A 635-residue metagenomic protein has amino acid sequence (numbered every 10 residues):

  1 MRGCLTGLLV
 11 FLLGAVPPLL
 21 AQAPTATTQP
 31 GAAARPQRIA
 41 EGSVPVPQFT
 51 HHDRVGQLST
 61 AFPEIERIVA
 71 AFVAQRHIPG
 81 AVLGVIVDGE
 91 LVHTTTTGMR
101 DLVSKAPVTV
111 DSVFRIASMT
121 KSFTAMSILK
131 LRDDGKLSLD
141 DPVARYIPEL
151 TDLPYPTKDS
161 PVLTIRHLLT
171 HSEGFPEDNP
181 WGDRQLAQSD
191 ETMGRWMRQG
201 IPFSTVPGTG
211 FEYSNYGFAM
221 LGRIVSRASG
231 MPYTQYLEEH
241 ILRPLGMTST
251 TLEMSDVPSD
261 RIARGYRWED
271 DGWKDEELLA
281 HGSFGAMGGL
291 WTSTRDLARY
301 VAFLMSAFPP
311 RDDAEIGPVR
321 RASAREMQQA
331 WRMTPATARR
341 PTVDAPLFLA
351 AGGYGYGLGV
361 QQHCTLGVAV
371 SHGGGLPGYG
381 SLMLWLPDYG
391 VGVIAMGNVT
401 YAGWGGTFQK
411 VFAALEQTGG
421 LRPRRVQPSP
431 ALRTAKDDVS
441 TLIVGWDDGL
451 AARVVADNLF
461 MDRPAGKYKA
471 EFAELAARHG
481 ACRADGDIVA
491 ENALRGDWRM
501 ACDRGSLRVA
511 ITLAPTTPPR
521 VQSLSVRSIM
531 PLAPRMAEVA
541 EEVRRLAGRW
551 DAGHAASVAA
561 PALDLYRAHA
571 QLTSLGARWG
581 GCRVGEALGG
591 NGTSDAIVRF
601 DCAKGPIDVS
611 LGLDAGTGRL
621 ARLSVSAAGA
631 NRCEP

Functional and structural regions predicted by a protein language model:
T6-P18: Bacterial N-terminal signal peptides
L19-A23: Boundary at the C-terminal end of the N-terminal hydrophobic targeting segment
A34-E41, V46, T97-L102, Y155-G375: Short, surface-exposed loop or secondary-structure junction motifs that flank catalytic or metal-binding residues
D53-I116, K136-S138, E149-L153, K158 (+4 more regions): Short, conserved catalytic-motif segment at the N-terminal edge
S283-W291, V370-A402: Glycine-rich phosphate/pyrophosphate-binding beta-alpha loops
M333-R339, G367, A395-K467, S523-R567 (+1 more regions): Short, gly/Ser/Thr-rich active-site loops of penicillin-recognizing serine hydrolases
D448-E491, H554-F600, G605: Short solvent-exposed beta->alpha transition segments
G486-R535, G589-P635: Exposed beta-sheet edge and beta->alpha loop/turn motif
